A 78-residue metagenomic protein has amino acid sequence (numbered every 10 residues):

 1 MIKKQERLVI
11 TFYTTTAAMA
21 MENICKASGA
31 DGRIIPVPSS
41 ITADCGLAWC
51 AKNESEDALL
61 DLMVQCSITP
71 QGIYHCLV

Functional and structural regions predicted by a protein language model:
M1-I2, I34-S40: Short, flexible, solvent-exposed loop/turn segments with mixed acidic/basic and small polar residues
I2-T11: Short glycine-/aliphatic-rich beta-strand segments at the starts of folded cytosolic domains
I10-Y13, A51: Small/polar loops that bind or transfer phosphate-bearing groups
Y13-D31: Short amphipathic alpha-helix segments
D31-V37, Q71-G72: A short linear hydrophobic-aromatic micro-motif
S39-L47: Short, charge-patterned binding micro-sites
C50-V78: C-terminal structural segments of small proteins and small subunits
